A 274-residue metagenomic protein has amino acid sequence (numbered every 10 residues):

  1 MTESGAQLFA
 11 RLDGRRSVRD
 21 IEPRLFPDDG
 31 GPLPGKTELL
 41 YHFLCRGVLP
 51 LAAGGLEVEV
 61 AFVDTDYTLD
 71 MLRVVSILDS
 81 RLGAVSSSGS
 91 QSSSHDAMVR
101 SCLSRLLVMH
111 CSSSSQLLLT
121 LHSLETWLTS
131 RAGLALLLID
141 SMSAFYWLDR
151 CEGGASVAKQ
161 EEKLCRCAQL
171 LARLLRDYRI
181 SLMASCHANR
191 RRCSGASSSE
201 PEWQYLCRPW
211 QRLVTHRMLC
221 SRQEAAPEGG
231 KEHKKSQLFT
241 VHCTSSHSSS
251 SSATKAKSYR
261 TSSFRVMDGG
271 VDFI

Functional and structural regions predicted by a protein language model:
M1-G30: A short, basic N-terminal segment
D29-S123: Conserved P-loop
P34, D66-D70, S112-L117, S143-A144 (+3 more regions): Conserved nucleotide-binding/hydrolysis micro-motifs of P-loop NTPases
T37, D96, R100, S114-L121 (+2 more regions): Amphipathic alpha-helical transducer elements in NTP-driven molecular machines
P50-L56, V85, V99-S101, W127-A132 (+2 more regions): Conserved catalytic network of the ASCE P-loop NTPase/AAA+ motor domain
R73, L118-L119, L148-R150, C193-S197: Short, well-ordered secondary-structure micro-motifs
V108-D177: Phosphate-binding/switch loop-helix module in NTP-utilizing enzymes
E161-C165, Q169, R173-I274: Phosphate-binding/switch region of NTP-binding enzymes
